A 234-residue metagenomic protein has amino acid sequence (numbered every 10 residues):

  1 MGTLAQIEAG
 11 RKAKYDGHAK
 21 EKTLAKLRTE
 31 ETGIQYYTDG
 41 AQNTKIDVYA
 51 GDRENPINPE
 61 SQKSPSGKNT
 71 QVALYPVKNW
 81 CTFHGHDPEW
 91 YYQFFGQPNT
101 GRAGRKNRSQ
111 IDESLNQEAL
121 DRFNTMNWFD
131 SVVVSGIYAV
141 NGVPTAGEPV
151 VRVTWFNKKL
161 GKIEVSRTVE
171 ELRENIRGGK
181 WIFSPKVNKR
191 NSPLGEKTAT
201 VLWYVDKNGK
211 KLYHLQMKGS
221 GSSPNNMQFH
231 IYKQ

Functional and structural regions predicted by a protein language model:
L4-Y15, K22, E30, N55-V205 (+1 more regions): Catalytic cores of nucleic-acid endonucleases
K22-N55: A short acidic/basic microdomain associated with nuclease active sites
P193, G221-P224: Compositionally biased regions
H214-Q216, G221: Generic low-complexity, intrinsically disordered segments
P224-Q234: Charge-dense, extended regions
